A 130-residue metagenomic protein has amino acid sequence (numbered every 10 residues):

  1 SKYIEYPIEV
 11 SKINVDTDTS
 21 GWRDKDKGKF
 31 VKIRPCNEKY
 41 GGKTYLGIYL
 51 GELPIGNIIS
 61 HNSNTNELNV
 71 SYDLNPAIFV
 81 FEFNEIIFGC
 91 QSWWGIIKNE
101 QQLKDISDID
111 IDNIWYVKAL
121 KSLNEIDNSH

Functional and structural regions predicted by a protein language model:
S1-Y40, A119, L123: Mixed-charge, Lys/Arg-rich low-complexity intrinsically disordered regions
I8, K27-W93: Basic/aromatic-rich interaction segments and small domains that mediate binding to polyanionic partners
I13-V15, S63-N64, F83, Q102: Intrinsic disorder/low-complexity segments
D16-D18, D24-D26, N37, E52 (+3 more regions): Acidic-enriched, low-complexity/disordered segments with a strong bias for Aspartate over Glutamate
L68-H130: Intrinsically disordered, low-complexity, charged/polar segments
